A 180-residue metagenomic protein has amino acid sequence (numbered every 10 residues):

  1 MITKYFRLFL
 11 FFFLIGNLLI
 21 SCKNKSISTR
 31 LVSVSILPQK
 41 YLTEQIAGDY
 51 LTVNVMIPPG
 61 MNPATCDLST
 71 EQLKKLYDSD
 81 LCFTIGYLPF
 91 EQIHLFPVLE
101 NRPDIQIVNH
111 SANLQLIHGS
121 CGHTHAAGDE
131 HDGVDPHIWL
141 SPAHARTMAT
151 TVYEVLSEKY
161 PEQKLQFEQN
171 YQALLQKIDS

Functional and structural regions predicted by a protein language model:
M1-F9: Bacterial N-terminal signal peptides that target proteins for export
F9-N17: Bacterial N-terminal signal peptides
L19-S180: Extracytoplasmic metal-acquisition and chelation regions
